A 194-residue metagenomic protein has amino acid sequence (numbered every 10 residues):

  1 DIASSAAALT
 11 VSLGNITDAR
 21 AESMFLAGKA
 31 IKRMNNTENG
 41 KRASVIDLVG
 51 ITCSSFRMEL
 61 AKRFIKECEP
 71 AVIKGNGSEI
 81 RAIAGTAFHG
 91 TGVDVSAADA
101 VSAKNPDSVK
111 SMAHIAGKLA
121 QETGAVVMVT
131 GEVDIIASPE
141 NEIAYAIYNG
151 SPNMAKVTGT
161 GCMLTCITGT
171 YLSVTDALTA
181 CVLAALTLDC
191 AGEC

Functional and structural regions predicted by a protein language model:
D1-L26, K32, H114-C194: Small-residue (G/A/S/T)-rich helix-start motifs and N-terminal tracts that mark the onset
I2-A7, N35-K41, G92-V95, V101-S102: Generic detector of short, locally flexible boundary/turn motifs and exposed helical patches
T10-S12, A43-L48, S96-D99: Short beta-strands and strand-loop turn motifs
G14-I16, V49-I51, G77-E79, E132-V133: Short, ordered loop/turn segments at secondary-structure junctions
R20-G75: Glycine/small-residue-rich loop that forms an oxyanion/phosphate-binding "nest" at active or ligand-binding sites
L26, G50-F56, E79-T86, C162-G169: Low-complexity, flexible helical/coil segments
M34-T37, C68-V72, A98-D99, N153-M154 (+1 more regions): Glycine-rich loops and low-complexity Gly/Arg-rich segments that provide flexible linkers or classic glycine-based
F56-A144: Conserved phosphate/ATP/ADP-binding segment of small-molecule kinases
